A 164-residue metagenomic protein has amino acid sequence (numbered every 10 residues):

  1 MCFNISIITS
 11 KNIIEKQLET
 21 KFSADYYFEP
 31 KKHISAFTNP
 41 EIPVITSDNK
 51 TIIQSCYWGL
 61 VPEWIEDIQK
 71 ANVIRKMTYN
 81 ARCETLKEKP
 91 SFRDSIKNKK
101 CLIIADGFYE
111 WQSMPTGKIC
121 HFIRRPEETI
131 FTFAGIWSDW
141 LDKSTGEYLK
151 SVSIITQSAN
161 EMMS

Functional and structural regions predicted by a protein language model:
M1-S164: Short linear sequence motif anchored by a di-proline
